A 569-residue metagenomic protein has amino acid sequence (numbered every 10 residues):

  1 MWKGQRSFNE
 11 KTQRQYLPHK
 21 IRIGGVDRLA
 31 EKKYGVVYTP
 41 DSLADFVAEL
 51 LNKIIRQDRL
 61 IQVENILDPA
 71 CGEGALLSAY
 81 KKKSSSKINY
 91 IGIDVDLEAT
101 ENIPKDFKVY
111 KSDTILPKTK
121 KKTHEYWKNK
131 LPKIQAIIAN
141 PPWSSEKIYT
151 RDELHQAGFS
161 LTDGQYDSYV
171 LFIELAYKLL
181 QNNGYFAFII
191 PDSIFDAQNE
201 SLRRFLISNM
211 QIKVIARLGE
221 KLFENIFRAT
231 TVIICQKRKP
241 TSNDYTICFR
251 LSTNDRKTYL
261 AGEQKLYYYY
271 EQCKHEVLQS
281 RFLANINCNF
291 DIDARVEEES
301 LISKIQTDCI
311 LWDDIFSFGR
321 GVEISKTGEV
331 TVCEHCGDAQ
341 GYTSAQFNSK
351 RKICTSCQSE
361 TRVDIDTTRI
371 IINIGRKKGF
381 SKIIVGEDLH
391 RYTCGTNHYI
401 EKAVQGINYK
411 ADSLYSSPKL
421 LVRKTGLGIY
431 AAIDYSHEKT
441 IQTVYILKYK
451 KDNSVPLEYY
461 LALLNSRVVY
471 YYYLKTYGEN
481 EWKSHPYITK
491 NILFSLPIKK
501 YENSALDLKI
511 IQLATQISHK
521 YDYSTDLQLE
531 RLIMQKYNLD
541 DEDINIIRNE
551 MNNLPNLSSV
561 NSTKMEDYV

Functional and structural regions predicted by a protein language model:
M1-I215, E220, V232-I234, R238-R250: SAM-dependent methyltransferase catalytic region
H19-A44, A48-L51, I66, A70-A75 (+9 more regions): S-adenosyl-L-methionine
S42, Q181, N225, T231-L421 (+3 more regions): C-terminal substrate-recognition regions of SAM-dependent nucleic acid methyltransferases
I55, K81-K82, L278, I310-D314 (+2 more regions): Short, flexible, solvent-exposed loop/turn segments with mixed acidic/basic and small polar residues
I55-V63, T119-L131, H275, D293-D308 (+3 more regions): Intrinsically disordered, low-complexity coil segments
D113, P142, C235-R238, R250-S252 (+4 more regions): Structured loops at beta-to-helix junctions and adjacent beta-edge loops in soluble globular domains
K118-K122, E224-R228, S484: Short, solvent-exposed polar/charged micro-motifs at secondary-structure junctions
